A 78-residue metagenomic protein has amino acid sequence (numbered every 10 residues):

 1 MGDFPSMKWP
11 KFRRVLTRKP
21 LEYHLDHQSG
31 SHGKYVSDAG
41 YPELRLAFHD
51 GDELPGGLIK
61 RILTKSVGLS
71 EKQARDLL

Functional and structural regions predicted by a protein language model:
M1, F48, L63: Generic anion/oxyanion-binding catalytic loop in active/binding sites
M1-H27: N-terminal first-folded block
R13-R14, R18, R45, R61 (+1 more regions): Arginine residue identity/basic-tract feature
T17, D38, T64-K65: General helical structural elements
Y23-K60: A short, structured beta-strand/loop element
G51-L78: C-terminal structural segments of small proteins and small subunits
